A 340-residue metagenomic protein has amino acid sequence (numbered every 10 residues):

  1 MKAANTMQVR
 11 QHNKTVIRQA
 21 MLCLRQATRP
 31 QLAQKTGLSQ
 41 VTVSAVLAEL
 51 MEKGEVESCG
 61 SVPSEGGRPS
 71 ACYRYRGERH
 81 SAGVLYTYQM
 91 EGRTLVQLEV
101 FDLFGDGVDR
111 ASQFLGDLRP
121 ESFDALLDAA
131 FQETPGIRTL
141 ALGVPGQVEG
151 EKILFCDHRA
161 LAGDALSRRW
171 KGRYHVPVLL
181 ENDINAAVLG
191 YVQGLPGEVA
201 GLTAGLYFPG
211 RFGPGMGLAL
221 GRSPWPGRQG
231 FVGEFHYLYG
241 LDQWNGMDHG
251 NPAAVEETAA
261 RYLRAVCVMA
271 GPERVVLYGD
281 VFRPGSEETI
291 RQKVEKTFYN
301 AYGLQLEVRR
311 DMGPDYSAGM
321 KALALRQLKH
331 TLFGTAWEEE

Functional and structural regions predicted by a protein language model:
M1-R110, L118-P120, A125-A129, E133-G136 (+1 more regions): ATP-binding/phosphotransfer module of carbohydrate and carboxylate kinases, centering on a glycine-rich
S81-T87, T139-A141, T203-Y207, G215: Short glycine-aspartate micro-motif
E91-R93, Q147-E149, F212-G215: Short, acidic Gly/Pro/Ser/Thr-rich loop/turn segments
L103-F104, E149, L220-G221: Short, ordered coil/turn segments that flank beta-strands lining enzyme active or ligand-binding pockets
G107-G194, V199, T289-T297: Glycine-rich phosphate-binding loop and adjoining helix at the ATP-binding site of ATP-dependent phosphoryl-transfer
V144, F208-G210, G279-D280, L306: Short secondary-structure boundary segments
P177-C267: Glycine/GP-enriched mid-protein hinge/lid loop-to-helix segment characteristic of carbohydrate kinases
